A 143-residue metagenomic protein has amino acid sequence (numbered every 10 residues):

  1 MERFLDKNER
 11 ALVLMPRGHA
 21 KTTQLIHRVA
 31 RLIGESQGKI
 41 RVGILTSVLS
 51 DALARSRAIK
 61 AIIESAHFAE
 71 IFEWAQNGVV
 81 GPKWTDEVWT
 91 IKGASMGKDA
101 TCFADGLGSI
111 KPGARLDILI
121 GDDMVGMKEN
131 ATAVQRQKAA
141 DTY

Functional and structural regions predicted by a protein language model:
M1-L5: Pre-Walker A adenine-sensing motif
K7-R28: Walker A/P-loop
R10-L12, R41-G43, T101, I118: Residue-level preference for the first positions of well-ordered beta-strands
T23-I26, E35-Q37, L53-A58: Short, conserved acidic/polar surface loops in the N-terminal third of protein domains
R28, A54-I62, R115, L119 (+1 more regions): Alpha-helical scaffold elements adjacent to nucleotide-binding pockets in ATP/GTP-utilizing enzyme cores
L32-R41, E64: Post-Walker A helix-loop "phosphate-sensing" segment adjacent to the P-loop in P-loop NTPases
L45-G108: Conserved nucleotide-state-sensing and coupling region of NTP-binding domains
T85-Y143: Conserved RecA-like ASCE ATPase "motif II neighborhood" in helicase/translocase motors
